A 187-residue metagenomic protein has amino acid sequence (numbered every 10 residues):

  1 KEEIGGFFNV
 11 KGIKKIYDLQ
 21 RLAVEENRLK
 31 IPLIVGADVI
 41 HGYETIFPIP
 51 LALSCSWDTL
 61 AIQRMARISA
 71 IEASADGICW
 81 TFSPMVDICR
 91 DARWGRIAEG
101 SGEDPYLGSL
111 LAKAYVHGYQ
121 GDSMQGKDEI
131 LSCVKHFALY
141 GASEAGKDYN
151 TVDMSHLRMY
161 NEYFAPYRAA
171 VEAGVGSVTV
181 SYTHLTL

Functional and structural regions predicted by a protein language model:
K1-L185: Glycoside hydrolase catalytic-domain context in secreted enzymes
